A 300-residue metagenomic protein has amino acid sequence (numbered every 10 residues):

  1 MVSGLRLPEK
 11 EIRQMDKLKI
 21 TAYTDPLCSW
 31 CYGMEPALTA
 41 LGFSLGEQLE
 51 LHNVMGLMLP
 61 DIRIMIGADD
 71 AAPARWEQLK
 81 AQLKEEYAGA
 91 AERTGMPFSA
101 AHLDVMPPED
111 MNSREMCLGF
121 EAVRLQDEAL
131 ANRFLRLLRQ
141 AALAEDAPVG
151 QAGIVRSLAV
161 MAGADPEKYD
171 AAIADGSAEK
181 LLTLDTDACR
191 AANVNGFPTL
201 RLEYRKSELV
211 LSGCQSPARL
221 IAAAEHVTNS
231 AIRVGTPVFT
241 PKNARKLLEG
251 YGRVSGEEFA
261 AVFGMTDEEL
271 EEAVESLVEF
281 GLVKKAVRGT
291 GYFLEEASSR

Functional and structural regions predicted by a protein language model:
V2-Q14: Short, Lys/Arg-enriched N-terminal segments with co-localized hydrophobic residues within the first ~10-30 amino acids
K10-R13, D25, M55: Residue-level marker of intrinsically disordered, low-complexity segments enriched for small/polar residues
R13-Q14, D70-A81, E167, A218 (+1 more regions): Polar/charged alpha-helical tracts
M15, R114, V194-N195: A generic fold-level signal
D16-T21: Extreme N-terminal starter segment of soluble prokaryotic enzymes
A22-L27, E35-F43, L137-R300: C-terminal cap of thioredoxin/glutaredoxin-like
W30: Short, cysteine/histidine-rich loop/knuckle motifs that typically chelate Zn2+
P36-D146, G256: Structural alpha/beta surface segment adjacent to cysteine/selenocysteine redox centers across thiol/disulfide enzymes
